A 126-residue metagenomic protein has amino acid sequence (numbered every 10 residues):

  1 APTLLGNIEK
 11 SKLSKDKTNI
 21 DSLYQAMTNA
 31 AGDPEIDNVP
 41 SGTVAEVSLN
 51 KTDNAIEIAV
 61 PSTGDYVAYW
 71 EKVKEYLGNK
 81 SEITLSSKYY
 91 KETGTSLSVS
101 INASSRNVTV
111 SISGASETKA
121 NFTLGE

Functional and structural regions predicted by a protein language model:
A1-D21: Amphipathic alpha-helical segments typified by the pilin-like N-terminal helix that continues immediately C-terminal
Y24, V67-W70: Extracytoplasmic/secreted envelope proteins and their assembly/folding machinery, especially bacterial periplasmic
Q25-V47: Alpha-helix exit/C-cap motif
T43-G64, A68, Y90-E92: Surface-exposed intrinsically disordered loops and tails
I58-V60, W70, L77-L85: N-terminal leader/propeptide segments of preproteins
A68, E75-L77, R106: Family-specific functional hotspots in central-to-late sequence segments
T84-E126: Short, surface-exposed interaction loops/tails
